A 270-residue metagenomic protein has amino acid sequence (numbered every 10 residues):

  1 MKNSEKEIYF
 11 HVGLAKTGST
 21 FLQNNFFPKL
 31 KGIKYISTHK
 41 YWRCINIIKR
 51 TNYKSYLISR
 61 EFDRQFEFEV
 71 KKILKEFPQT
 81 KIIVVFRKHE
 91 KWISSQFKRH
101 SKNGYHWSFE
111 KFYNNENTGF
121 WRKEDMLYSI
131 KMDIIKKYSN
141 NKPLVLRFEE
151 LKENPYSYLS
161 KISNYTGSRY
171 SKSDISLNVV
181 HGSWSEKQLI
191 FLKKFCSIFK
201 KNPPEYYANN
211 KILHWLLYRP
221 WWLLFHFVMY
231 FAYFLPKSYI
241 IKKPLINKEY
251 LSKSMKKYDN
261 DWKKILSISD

Functional and structural regions predicted by a protein language model:
S4-D270: Anion-recognition interface
